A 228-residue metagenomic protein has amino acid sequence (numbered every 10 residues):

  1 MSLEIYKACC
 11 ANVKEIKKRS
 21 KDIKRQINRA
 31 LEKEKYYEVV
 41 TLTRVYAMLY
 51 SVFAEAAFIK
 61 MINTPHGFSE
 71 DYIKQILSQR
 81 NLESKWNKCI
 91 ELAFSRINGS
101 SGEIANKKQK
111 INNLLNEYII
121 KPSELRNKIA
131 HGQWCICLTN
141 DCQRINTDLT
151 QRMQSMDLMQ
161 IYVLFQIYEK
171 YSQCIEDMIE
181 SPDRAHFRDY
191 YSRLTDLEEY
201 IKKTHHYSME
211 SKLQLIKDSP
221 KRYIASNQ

Functional and structural regions predicted by a protein language model:
M1-R44: Charged alpha-helical initiation segments
L3-E4, E117, Q133-Q228: Polyanionic, low-complexity intrinsically disordered segments
C10-V13, T43, K108, N116-I119 (+1 more regions): Generic detection of long, well-ordered alpha-helical segments
E15, D22, L49, F53 (+3 more regions): Charged, amphipathic alpha-helical oligomerization/scaffolding segments
L31-E38, D71-I73, L77-L82, S208: Alpha-helix capping and helix-coil boundary motifs
V39-P65: Short, hydrophobic, well-ordered secondary-structure elements
A47-A56, K85-L92, M156-E169: A short, hydrophobic secondary-structure junction motif
I59, N63-T150: Flexible secondary-structure boundary motifs
